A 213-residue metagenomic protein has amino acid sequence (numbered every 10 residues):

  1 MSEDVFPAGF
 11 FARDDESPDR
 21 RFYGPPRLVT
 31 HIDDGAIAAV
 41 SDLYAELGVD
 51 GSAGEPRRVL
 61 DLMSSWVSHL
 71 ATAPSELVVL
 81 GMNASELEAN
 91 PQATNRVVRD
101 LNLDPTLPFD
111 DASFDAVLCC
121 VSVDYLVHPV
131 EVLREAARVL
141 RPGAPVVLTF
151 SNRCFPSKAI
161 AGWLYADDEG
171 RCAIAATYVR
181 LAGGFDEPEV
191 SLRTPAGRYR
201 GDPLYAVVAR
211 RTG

Functional and structural regions predicted by a protein language model:
M1-S52: Class I SAM-dependent methyltransferase Rossmann-like catalytic core, especially the SAM/SAH-binding loop
G35, A39, A45-L107: Class I SAM-dependent methyltransferase SAM/SAH-binding core
A39, A166-V190: Short alpha-helix
D104-V117: A short acidic, Gly/Pro-enriched loop at the edge of an enzyme's catalytic core that lines a small-molecule cofactor
D115-V130: A short SAM/SAH-binding and catalytic strip from SAM-dependent methyltransferases
V130-P145: A short glycine-rich, Lys/Arg-flanked "PGG" loop and its adjoining helix->strand segment in the class I
P145-T177: Conserved class I S-adenosyl-L-methionine
G183-G184, L192-G213: Core SAM-dependent methyltransferase catalytic element
